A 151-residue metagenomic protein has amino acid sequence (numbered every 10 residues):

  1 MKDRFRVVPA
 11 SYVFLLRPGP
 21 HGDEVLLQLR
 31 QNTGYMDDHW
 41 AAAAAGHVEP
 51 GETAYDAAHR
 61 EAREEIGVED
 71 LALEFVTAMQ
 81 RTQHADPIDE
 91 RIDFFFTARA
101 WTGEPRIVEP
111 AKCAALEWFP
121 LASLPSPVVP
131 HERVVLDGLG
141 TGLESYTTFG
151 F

Functional and structural regions predicted by a protein language model:
M1-L26, A43, H47, A78 (+1 more regions): Conserved N-terminal beta-strand and adjoining loop/helix that marks the start of the Nudix/MutT-like hydrolase domain
D3-V7, D86-I92, P110-C113: A generic structural micro-feature
R17-P20, Q31, R99-E104, L121-S123: Short loop segments at secondary-structure junctions
H21, M79-P105, G138-G140: Active-site-adjacent beta-strand/loop module that shapes the phosphate/pyrophosphate-binding cleft
G22-E64: Conserved Nudix-box catalytic region and its N-terminal flanking loop in Nudix hydrolases and closely related
L27, F95-T97, L116-W118: Conserved hydrophobic/aromatic beta-strand scaffold that supports enzyme active sites
V68-A78: A short coil-to-beta-strand element that immediately follows conserved catalytic motifs
P110-F151: Nudix hydrolase/Nudix homology domain
